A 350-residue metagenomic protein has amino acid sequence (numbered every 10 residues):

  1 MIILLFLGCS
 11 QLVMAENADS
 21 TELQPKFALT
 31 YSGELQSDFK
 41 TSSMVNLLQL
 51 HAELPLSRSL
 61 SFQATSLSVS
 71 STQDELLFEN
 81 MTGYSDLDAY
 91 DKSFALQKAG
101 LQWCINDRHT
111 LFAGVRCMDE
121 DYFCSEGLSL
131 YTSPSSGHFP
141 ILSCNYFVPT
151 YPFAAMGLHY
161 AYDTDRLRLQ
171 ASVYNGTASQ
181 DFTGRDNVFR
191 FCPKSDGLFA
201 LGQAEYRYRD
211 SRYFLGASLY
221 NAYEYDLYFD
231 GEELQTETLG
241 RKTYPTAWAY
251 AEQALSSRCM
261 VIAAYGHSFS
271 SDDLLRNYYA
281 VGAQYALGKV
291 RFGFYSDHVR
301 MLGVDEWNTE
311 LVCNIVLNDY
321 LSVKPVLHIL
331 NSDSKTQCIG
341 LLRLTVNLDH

Functional and structural regions predicted by a protein language model:
E16-D38, F62-A64, S133-P134, P140 (+1 more regions): Transmembrane beta-strand segments of Gram-negative outer membrane beta-barrel proteins
N17-L29, L56-F62, D107-L111, M156 (+6 more regions): Outer-envelope beta-barrel architecture signal
F27-G33, A64-S68, A113-C117, A171-N175 (+6 more regions): Transmembrane beta-barrel strands of outer-membrane/channel proteins
L35, S42-L48, K92-Q97, P152-M156 (+6 more regions): Residues that define the transmembrane beta-barrel architecture of outer-membrane proteins
M44-V45, Q49-G176, A280, R291-D297 (+1 more regions): Outer membrane beta-barrel
L50-L54, A99-W103, L158-Y162, G202-Y206 (+4 more regions): Residues on the lipid-exposed face of transmembrane beta-strands in outer-membrane beta-barrel proteins
R58-S59, D165, L169, Y206-R300: Detector for outer-membrane/organellar transmembrane beta-barrel domains, recognizing the amphipathic beta-strand
T336-H350: Outer-membrane beta-barrel "beta-signal"
